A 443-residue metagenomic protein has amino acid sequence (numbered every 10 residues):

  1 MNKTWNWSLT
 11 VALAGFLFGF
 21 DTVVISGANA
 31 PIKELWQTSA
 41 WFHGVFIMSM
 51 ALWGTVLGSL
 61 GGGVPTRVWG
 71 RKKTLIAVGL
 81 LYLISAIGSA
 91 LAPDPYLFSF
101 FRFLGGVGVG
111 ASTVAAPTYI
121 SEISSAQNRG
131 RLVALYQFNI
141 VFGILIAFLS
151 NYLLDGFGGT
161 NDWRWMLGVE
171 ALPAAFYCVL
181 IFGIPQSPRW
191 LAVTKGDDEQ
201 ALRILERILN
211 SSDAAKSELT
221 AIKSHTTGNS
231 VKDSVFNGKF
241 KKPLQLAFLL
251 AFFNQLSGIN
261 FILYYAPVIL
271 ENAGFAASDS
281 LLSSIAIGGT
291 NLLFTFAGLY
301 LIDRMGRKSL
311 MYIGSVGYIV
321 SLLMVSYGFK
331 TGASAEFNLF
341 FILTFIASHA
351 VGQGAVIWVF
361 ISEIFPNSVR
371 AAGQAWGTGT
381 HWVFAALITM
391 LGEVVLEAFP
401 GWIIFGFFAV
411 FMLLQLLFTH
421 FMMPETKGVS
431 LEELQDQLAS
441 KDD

Functional and structural regions predicted by a protein language model:
M1-D197, R203-E206, T226-D443: Alpha-helical transmembrane bundle of multi-pass membrane proteins
N210-D213, T426: PAS/GAF/H-NOX family sensory domains and closely associated sensor/linker modules
S212-S224: Short, well-structured alpha-helical segments
